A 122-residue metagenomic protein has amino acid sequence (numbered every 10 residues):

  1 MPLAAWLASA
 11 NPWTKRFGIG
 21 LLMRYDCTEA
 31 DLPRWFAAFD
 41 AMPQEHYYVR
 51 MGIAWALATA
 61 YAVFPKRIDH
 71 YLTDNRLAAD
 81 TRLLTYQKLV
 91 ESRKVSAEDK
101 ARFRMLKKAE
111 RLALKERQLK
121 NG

Functional and structural regions predicted by a protein language model:
M1-G122: Alpha-helical scaffold domains
